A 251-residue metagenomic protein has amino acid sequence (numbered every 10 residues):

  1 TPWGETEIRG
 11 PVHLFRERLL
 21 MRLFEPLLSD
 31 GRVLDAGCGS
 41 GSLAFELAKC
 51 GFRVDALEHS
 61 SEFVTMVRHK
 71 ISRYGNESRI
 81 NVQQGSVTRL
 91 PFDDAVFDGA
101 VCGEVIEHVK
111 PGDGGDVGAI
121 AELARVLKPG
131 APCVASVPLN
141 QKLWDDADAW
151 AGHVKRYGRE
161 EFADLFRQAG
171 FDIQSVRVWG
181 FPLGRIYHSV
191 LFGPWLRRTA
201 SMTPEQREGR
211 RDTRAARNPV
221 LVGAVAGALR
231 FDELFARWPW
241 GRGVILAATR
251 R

Functional and structural regions predicted by a protein language model:
T1-D93, G99-G103, G118-I120, G227-A228 (+1 more regions): Conserved N-terminal segment of class I S-adenosyl-L-methionine
V12, V178, L183-R251: A C-terminal cap/extension of S-adenosyl-L-methionine-dependent methyltransferases that defines the acceptor-substrate
E62, K110-V117, D145: Short N-terminal helix/helix-N-cap motif within the alpha/beta-hydrolase-1
G99-D113: A short SAM/SAH-binding and catalytic strip from SAM-dependent methyltransferases
V117-P132: A short glycine-rich, Lys/Arg-flanked "PGG" loop and its adjoining helix->strand segment in the class I
C133-K155, E161-D164: Short, glycine-/aromatic-enriched active-site segment of Class I SAM-dependent methyltransferases
A163-W179, V222-V225: A SAM-dependent methyltransferase catalytic signature shared across enzymes that methylate proteins
